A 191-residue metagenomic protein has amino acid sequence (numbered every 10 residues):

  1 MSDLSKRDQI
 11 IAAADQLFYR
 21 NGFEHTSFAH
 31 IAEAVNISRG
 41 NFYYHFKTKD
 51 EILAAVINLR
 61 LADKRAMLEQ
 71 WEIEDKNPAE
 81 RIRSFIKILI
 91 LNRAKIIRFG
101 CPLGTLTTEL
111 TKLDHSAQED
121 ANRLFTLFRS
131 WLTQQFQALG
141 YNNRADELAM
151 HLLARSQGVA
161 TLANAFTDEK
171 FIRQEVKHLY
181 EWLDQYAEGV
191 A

Functional and structural regions predicted by a protein language model:
S5-K6, A13, L148: N-terminal positioning helix adjacent to the helix-turn-helix/winged-helix DNA-binding module
Q9, A13-E51, A55: Helix-turn-helix
A55, E69-F99, A149-L152: Hydrophobic alpha-helical connector segments
N58-R65: Short, basic, alpha-helical segments at the C-terminal edge of helix-turn-helix-like DNA-binding modules
R65, E80-R83, K95, K112-G140 (+2 more regions): Amphipathic alpha-helical packing segments from all-alpha helical-bundle domains
W71, L89-A94, L103-K112, A138: Helix-loop "lid/cap" segments that line or gate small-molecule binding pockets
N92, K112, Q134, L153-F171 (+1 more regions): Amphipathic C-terminal alpha-helical segment
G104-T108, N143-L162, H178, W182: Hydrophobic alpha-helical segments that form the core of small-molecule binding pockets and/or dimer interfaces
